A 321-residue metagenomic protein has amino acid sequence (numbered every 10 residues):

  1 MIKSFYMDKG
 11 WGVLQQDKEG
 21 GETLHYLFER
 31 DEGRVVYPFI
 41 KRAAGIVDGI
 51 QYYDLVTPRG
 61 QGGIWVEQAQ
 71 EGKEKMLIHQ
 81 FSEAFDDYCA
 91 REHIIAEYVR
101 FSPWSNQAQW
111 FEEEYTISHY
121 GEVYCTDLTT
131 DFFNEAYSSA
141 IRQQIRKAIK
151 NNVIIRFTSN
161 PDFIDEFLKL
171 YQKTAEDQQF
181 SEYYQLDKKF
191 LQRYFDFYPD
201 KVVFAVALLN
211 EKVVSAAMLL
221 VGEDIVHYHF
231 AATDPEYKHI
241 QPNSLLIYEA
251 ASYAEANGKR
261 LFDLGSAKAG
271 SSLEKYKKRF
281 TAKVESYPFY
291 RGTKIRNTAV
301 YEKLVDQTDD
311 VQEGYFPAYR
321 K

Functional and structural regions predicted by a protein language model:
M1-G49, F101-H239: A conserved beta-strand-loop-helix scaffold within acyl/acetyltransferase catalytic domains
G21-T23, R91-I94, K259: Short, high-confidence coil segments that cap the C-terminus of an alpha-helix and link into the following beta-strand
I40-G45, E112-F133, K259-K321: Active-site/acyl-donor-binding loops of N-acyltransferases
A43-G63: Conserved acyl-donor/pantetheine-binding loop and adjacent beta-alpha core of acyl/acetyltransferases and related
V56-V66, S118-C125: Acyl/amide activation-and-transfer machinery of modular secondary-metabolite enzymes
G60-M76, Q178-F180, T233-I240: Short histidine-centered catalytic/ligand-binding loop motif
M76-Y120: Non-catalytic accessory segments adjacent to catalytic cores
F190-K303: Aromatic (often tryptophan-rich) hydrophobic motifs at membrane interfaces
